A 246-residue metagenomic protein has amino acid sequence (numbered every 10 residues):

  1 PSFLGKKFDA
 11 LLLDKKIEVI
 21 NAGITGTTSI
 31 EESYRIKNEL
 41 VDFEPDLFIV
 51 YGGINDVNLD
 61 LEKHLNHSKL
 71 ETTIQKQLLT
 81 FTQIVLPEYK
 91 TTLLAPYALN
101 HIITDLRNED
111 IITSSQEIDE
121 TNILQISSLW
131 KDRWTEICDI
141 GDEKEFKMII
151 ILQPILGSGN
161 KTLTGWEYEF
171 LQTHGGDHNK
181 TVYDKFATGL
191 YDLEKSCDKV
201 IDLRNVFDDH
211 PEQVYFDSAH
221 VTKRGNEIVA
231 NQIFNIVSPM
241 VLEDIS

Functional and structural regions predicted by a protein language model:
P1-T25, Y34-E44, I49, S68-K69 (+1 more regions): Serine-esterase "nucleophile elbow" of acetyl-processing enzymes
S2, K6, I30, Y34 (+9 more regions): Solvent-exposed, polar/charged alpha-helical surfaces in well-ordered, non-transmembrane soluble domains, broadly
G5, D9, L13, K37-E44 (+4 more regions): Sec-exported extracytoplasmic/periplasmic mature domains
K15-I17, F43-F48, D142-I149, S196-K199: Loop/turn elements at helix/coil->beta-strand transitions in domains of secreted/extracellular proteins
N21-G23, L152-Q153, D202-N205: Residue-level recognition of beta-strand->loop/alpha-helix junctions
I54-Y191, D208-E212: Serine-dependent acyl-ester chemistry module
W130, L190, K195, K199 (+1 more regions): Histidine-centered active-site loop/cap adjacent to the catalytic His in serine esterases/O-acetyl transfer systems
K199-P211: Active-site-adjacent bridging/hinge elements
